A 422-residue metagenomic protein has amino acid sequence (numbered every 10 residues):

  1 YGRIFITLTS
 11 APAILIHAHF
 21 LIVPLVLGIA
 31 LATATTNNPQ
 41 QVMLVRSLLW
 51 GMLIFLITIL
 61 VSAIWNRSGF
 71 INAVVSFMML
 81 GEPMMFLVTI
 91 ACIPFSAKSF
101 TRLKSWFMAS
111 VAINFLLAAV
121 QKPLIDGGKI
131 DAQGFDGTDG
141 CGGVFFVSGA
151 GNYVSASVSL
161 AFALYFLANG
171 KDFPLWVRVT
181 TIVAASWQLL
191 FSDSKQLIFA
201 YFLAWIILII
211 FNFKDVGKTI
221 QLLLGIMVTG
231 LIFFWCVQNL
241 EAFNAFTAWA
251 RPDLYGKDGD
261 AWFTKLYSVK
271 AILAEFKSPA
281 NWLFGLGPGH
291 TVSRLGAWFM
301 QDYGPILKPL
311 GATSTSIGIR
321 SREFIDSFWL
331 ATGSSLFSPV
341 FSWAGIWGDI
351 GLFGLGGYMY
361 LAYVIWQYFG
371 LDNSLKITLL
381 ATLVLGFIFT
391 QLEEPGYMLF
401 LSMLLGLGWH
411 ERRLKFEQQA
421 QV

Functional and structural regions predicted by a protein language model:
Y1-T36, I57-N66, L117, Q121 (+1 more regions): N-terminal signal-anchor transmembrane segment
H17-V26, S47-I59, G69-C92, S105 (+1 more regions): Aromatic-anchored transmembrane helix interface
M43-L44, K98-W106, F173-V179, F213-M227: Membrane-interfacial entry segments at the cytosolic side of transmembrane helices
K104-G128, F146-N212: Alpha-helical transmembrane segments of multi-pass inner-membrane proteins
K122, W187, S192, N212-K257 (+1 more regions): A membrane-periplasm/extracellular boundary helix in multi-pass inner-membrane enzymes that assemble envelope glycans
V269-A331, F353-G354: TM-adjacent membrane-interface loops and short helices in multi-pass inner/ER membrane proteins
F324-T382: Hydrophobic transmembrane alpha-helices and their immediate junctions
L361, G370, S374-F387, L392-V422: Transmembrane alpha-helices of multi-pass inner-membrane enzymes
